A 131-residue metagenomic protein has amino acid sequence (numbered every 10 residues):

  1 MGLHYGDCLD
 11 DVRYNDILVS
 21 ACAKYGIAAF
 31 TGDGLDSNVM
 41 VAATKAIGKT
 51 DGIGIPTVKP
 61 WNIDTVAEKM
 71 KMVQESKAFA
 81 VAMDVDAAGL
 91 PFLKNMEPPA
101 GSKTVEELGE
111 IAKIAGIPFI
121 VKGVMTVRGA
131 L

Functional and structural regions predicted by a protein language model:
M1-L131: Active-site entrance/lid segments in N-terminal catalytic domains of soluble metabolic enzymes
